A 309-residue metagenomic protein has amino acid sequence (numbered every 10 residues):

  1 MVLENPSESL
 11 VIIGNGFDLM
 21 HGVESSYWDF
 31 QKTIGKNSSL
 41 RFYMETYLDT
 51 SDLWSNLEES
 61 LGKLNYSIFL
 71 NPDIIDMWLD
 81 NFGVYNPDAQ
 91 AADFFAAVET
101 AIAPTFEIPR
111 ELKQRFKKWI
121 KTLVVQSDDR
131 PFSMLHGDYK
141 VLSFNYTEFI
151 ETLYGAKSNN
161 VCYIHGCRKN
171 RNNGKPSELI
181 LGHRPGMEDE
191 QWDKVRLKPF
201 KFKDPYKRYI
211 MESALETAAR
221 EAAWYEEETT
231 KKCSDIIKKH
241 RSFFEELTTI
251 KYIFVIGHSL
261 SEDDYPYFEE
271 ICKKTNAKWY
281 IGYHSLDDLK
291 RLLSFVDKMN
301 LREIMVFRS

Functional and structural regions predicted by a protein language model:
V2-S9, H21, S25, D29 (+4 more regions): Active-site periphery "cap/insert" segments of enzyme catalytic domains
D18: Short acidic, Gly/Ser-rich segments with clustered Asp/Glu that frequently serve as metal-coordination loops in enzyme
Y154-A156, P266-I271, L289-R302: Short, aromatic/basic amphipathic alpha-helical patches
G155, P176-D193: Functionally critical alpha/beta secondary-structure elements and their flanking flexible loops that scaffold catalytic
H165-G166, Y280-D287, R302-S309: A generic structural motif
N170-L181, D288-L293: Short, charged, surface-exposed secondary-structure boundary motifs
D189-E246: Acidic, metal/cofactor-coordinating or nucleic-acid-engaging core segments within structured domains
